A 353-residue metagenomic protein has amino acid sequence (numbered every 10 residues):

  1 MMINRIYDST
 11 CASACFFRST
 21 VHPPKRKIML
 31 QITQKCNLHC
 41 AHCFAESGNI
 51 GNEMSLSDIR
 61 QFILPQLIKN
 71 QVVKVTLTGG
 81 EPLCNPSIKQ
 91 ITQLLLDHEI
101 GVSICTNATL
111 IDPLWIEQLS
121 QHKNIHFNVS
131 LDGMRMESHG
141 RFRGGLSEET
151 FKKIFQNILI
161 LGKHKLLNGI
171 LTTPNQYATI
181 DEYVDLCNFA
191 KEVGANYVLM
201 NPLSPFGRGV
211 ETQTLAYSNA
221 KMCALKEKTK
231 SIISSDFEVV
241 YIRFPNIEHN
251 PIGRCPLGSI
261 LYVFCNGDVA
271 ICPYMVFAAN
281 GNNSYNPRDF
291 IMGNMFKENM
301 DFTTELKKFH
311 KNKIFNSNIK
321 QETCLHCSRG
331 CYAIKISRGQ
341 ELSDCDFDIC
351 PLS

Functional and structural regions predicted by a protein language model:
M2-H126: Conserved alpha-helical substructure of the radical SAM core
M2-S19, V276-S353: Flexible mid-to-C-terminal extensions adjoining Fe-S/redox cofactors in radical SAM and related proteins
M29, T33-C36, E248, C265 (+3 more regions): Residue-level signal for mature regions of secreted extracellular proteins and peptides
K35, H39, E46, G258 (+3 more regions): Cys/His-rich metal-chelating microdomains
N49, E81, L110, G133 (+3 more regions): Flexible, active-site-proximal loop/turn residues at the rims of small-molecule/cofactor binding pockets and catalytic
P82, T109-I111, P174, L203 (+1 more regions): Hydrophobic pocket-lining residues within nucleotide cofactor-binding pockets
N128-D132, E137-I260, C265-A270, Y274-G293: Radical SAM enzyme [4Fe-4S]-AdoMet core and its adjacent flexible, acidic and glycine-rich loops/tails across
